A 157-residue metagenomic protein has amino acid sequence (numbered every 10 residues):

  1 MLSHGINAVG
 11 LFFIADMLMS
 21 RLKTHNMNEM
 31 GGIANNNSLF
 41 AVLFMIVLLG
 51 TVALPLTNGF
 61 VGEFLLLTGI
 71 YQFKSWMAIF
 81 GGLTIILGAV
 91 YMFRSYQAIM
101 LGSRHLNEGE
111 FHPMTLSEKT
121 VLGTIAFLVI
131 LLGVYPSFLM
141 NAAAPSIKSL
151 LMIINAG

Functional and structural regions predicted by a protein language model:
M1: Short alpha-helical catalytic segment bearing the HExxH-like zincin motif of zinc-dependent metalloproteases
H4, M30, G59, Y96 (+1 more regions): Divalent metal-coordination and catalytic microenvironments
I6-L11, I147-L151: Alpha-helical transmembrane segments and their membrane-interface exit regions
N7-G88, G109-L128: Interfacial and helix-entry/exit segments of alpha-helical transmembrane bundles in multi-pass inner-membrane proteins
N37-L39, M92-G157: Cytoplasmic/organellar membrane-interface segments at the starts of transmembrane helices in multi-pass inner-membrane
